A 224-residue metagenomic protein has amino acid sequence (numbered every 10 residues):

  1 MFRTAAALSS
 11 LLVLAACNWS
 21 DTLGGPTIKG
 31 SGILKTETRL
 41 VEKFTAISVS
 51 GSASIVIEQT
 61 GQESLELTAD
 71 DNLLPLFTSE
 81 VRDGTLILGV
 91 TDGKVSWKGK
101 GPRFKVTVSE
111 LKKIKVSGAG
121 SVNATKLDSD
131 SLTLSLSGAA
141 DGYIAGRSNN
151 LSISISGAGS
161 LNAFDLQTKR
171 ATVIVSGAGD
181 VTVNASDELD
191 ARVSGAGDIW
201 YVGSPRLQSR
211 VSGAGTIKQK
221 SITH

Functional and structural regions predicted by a protein language model:
F2-A6, C17-L74, I87-T107, K218-H224: Short acidic/polar N-terminal linker immediately downstream of export determinants
E37-T38, F44-I57, R103-H224: Extended, compositionally simple hydrophobic/Ser/Thr-rich segments that build repetitive fibrous architectures
R82, L86: Acidic/Gly/His-enriched mid-domain segments of enzyme catalytic cores or analogous surface patches that mediate
